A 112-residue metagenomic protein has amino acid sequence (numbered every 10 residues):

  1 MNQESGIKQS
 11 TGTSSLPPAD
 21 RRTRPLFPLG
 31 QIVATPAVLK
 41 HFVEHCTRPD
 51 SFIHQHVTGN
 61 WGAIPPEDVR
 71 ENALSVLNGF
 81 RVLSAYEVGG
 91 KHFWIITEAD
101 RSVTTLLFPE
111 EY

Functional and structural regions predicted by a protein language model:
M1-R22: Intrinsically disordered, low-complexity and often Lys/Arg-enriched segments
S5, R70, D100-S102: Charge-biased, low-complexity intrinsically disordered regions
S5, T11, L29, N78 (+1 more regions): Feature targets compositionally biased, intrinsically disordered low-complexity regions with long contiguous runs
P18-V82: Compact soluble domain cores
L77-Y112: Short, compact, well-ordered microdomains
